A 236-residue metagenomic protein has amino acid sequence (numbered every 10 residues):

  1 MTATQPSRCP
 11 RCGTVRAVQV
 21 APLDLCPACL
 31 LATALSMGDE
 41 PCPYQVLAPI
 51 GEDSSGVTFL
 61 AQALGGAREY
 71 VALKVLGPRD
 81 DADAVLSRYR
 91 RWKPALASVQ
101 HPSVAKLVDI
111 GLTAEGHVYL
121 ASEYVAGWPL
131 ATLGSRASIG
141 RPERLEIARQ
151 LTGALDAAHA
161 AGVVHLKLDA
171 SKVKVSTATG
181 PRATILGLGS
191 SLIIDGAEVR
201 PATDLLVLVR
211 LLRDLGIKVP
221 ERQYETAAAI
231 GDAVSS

Functional and structural regions predicted by a protein language model:
L47-S54, T58: Protein kinase glycine-rich loop
Q62-Y70: Conserved N-lobe loop of protein kinases adjacent to the ATP-binding glycine-rich P-loop
G77-S98: AlphaC helix of the eukaryotic protein kinase fold
I110: Activation-segment/catalytic-loop signature of the eukaryotic protein kinase fold
E115-P129: Conserved short submotifs of the Hanks-type protein kinase catalytic core that shape the nucleotide-binding pocket
P129-I139: AlphaC helix of the protein kinase catalytic domain
I147-A148: Activation segment signature within eukaryotic-like protein kinase domains
G153-V163: Protein kinase catalytic-loop region centered on the HRD/HxD motif
